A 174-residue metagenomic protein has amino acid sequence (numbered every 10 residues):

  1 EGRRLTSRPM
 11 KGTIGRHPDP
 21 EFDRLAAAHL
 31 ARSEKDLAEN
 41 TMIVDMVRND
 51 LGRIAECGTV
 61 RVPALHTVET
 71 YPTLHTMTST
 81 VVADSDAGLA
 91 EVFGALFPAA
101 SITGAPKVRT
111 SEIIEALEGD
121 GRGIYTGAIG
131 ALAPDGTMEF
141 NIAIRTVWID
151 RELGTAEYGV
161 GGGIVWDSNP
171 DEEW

Functional and structural regions predicted by a protein language model:
E1-W174: Extended alpha-helical targeting/anchoring segments, especially N-terminal organellar/secretory targeting helices
